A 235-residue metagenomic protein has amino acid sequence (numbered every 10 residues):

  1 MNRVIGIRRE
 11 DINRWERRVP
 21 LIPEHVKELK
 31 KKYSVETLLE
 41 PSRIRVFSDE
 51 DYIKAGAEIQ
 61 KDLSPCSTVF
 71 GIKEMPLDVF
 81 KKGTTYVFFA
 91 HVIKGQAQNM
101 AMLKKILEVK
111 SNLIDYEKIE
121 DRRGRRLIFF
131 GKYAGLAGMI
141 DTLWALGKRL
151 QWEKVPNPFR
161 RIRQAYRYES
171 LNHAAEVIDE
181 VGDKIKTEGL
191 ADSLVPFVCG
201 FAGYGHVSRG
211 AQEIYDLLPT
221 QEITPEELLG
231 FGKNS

Functional and structural regions predicted by a protein language model:
N2-K105: An N-terminal-biased, well-structured beta-alpha scaffold segment characteristic of Rossmann-like dinucleotide-binding
N2-V4, E10, L77-F197: Glycine/serine-rich phosphate-binding loop and adjoining beta1-alpha1 elements at the start of nucleotide-handling
I5, T68-F70, I128, T220 (+1 more regions): Generic preference for hydrophobic/aromatic residues in regular secondary structure cores
R9-S42, K154-S235: Glycine-rich phosphate/diphosphate-binding loop of Rossmann-like nucleotide-binding domains
K32, A55, V109-N112, A145-W152 (+1 more regions): Change "in soluble alpha/beta enzymes" to "in soluble alpha/beta proteins
L39, K54, I59-S64, E117 (+3 more regions): Proteins with a high burden of low-complexity, intrinsically disordered sequence enriched in S/T/G/P/A and R, requiring
